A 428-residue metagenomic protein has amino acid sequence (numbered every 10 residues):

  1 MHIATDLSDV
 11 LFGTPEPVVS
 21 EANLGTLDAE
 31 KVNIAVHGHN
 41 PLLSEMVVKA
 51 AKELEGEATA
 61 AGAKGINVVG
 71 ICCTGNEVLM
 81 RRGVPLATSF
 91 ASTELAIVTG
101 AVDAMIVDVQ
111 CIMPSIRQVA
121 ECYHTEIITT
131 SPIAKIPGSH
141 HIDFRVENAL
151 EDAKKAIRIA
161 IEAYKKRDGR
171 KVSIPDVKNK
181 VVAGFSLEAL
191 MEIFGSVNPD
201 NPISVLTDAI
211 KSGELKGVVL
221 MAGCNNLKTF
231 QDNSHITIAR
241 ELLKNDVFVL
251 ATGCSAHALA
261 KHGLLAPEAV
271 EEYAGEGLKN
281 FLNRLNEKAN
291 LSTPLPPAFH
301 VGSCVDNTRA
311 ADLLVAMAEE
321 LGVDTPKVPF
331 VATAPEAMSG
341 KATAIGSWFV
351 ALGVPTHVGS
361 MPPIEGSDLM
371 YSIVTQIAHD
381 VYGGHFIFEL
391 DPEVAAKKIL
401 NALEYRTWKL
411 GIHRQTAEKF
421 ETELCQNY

Functional and structural regions predicted by a protein language model:
M1-Y428: Anaerobic metallocofactor- and corrinoid-dependent redox/one-carbon enzyme cores, especially those from methanogenesis
